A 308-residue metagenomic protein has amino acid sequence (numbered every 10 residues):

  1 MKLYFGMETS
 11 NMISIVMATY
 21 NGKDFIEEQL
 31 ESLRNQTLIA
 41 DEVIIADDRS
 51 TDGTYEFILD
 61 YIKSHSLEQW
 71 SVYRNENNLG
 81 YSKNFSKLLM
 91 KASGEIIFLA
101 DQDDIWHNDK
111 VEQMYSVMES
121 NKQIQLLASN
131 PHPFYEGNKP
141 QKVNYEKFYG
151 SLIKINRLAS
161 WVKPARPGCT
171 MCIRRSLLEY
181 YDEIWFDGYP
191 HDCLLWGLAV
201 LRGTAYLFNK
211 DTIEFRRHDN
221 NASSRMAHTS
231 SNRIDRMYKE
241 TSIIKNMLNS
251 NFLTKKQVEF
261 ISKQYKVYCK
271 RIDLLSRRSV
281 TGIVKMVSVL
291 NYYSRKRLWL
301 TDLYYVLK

Functional and structural regions predicted by a protein language model:
K2, W161, G188-Y189, L201 (+2 more regions): C-terminal subregions of glycosyltransferases and related glycan-biosynthesis enzymes
G22-N35: Short, well-formed alpha-helical segments that are part of the catalytic scaffolds of diverse glycosyltransferases
S32, D47-E56, N77: A conserved acidic beta->alpha catalytic loop
D41-R49, S71-N75, D101: Short beta-strand/loop segment that forms part of the nucleotide-sugar
N75-A92: Glycine-rich, basic loop-to-helix element that forms the pyrophosphate-binding segment of sugar-nucleotide handling
K83-S86, V111-V117, N121-L177: Flexible acidic/His/Gly-enriched loops in nucleotide-sugar-dependent glycosyltransferase catalytic domains
M90, S151-H228: Conserved nucleotide-sugar donor-binding catalytic segment
I97: Short aromatic/hydrophobic "clamp" motif used to bind/position activated sugar donors
